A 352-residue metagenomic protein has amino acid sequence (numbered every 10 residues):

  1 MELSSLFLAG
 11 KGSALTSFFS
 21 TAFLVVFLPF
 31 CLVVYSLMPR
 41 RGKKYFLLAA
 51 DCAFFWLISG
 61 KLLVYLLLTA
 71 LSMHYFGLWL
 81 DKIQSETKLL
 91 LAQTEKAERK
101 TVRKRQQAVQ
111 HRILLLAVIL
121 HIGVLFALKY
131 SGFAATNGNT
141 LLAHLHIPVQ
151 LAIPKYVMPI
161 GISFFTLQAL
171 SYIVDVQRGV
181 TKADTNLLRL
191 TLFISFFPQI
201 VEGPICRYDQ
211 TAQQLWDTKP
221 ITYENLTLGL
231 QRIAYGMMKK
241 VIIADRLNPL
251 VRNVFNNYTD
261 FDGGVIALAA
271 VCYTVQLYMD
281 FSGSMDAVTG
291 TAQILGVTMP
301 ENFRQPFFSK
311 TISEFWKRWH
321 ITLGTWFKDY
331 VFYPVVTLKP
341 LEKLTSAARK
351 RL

Functional and structural regions predicted by a protein language model:
E2-L352: Membrane-embedded transmembrane alpha-helical bundles that form the catalytic cores of multi-pass lipid-modifying
